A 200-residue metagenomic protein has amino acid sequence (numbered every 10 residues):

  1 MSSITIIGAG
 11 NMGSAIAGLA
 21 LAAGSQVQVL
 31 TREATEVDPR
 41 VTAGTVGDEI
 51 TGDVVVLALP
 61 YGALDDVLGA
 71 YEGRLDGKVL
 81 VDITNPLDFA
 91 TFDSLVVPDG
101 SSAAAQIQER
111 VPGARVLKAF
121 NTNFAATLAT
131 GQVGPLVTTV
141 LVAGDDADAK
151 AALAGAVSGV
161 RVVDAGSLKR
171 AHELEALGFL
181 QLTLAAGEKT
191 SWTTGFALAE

Functional and structural regions predicted by a protein language model:
M1-R40, G44-T45: NAD(P)+-binding Rossmann beta1-loop-alpha1 motif at the extreme N-terminus of oxidoreductases
T45-V79, I83-T91: Rossmann-like NAD(P)-binding element
F92-G100, A105, T130-D148: Short beta-strand and adjoining strand-loop segment in the mid-core of the Rossmann-like NAD(P)-dependent dehydrogenase
D99-V133: Internal catalytic-core helix/loop-beta-alpha segment that presents or stabilizes conserved functional determinants
T138-E200: Active-site-lining helix/loop region of Rossmann-like oxidoreductase modules
